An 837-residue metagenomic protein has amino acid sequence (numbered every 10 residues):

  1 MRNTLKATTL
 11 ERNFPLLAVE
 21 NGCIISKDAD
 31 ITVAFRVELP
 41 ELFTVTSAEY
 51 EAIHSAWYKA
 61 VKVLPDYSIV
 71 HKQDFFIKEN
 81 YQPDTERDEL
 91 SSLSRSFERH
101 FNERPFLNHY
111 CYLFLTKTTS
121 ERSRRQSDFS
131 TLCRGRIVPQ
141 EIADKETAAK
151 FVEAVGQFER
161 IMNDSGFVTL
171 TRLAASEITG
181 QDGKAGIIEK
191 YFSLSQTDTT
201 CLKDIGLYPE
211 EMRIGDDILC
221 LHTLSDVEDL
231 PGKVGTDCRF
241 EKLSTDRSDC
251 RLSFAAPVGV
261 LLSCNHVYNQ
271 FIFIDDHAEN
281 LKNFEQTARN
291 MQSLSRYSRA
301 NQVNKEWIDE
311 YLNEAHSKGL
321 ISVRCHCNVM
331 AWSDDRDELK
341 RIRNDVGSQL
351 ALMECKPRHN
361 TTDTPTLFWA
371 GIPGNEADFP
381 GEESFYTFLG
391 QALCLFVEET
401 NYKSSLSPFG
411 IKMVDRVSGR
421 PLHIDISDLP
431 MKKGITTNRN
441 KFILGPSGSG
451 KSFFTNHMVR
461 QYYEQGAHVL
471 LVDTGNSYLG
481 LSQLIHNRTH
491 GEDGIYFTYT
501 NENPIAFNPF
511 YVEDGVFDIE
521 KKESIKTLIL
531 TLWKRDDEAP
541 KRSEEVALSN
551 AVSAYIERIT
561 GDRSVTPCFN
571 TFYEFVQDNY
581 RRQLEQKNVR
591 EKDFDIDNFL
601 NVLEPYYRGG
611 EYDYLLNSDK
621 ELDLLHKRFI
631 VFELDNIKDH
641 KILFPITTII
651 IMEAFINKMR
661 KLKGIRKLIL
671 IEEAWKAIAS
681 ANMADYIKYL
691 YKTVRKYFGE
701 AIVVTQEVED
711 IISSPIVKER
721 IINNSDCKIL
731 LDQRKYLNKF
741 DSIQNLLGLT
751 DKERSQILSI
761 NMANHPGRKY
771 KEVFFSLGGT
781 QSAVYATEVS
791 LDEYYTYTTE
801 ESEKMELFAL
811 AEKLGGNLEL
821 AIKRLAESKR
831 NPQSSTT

Functional and structural regions predicted by a protein language model:
M1-E399: Extended, folded cores of ATP/NTP-driven motor/assembly subunits in large transport and secretion machines
C23-A29, N102-L107, S317-S322, V414-R416 (+3 more regions): Short glycine/proline-enriched loop/turn "hinge" motifs that connect secondary-structure elements and lie
P40, S47, E51-V63, S263 (+10 more regions): P-loop NTPase motor domains
T85-L90, S127-L132, G374-A377, L484-T489 (+5 more regions): Short secondary-structure boundary/capping segments
L132-I161, M353, G445-G450, T796-A821: Short, cationic low-complexity segments
S427-R460, V469-L481, I495-N503, D635-S755 (+1 more regions): Conserved P-loop NTPase motor cores
Q465-A467: Conserved SF1/SF2 helicase motif Ia
T750-A809: Conserved P-loop NTPase
